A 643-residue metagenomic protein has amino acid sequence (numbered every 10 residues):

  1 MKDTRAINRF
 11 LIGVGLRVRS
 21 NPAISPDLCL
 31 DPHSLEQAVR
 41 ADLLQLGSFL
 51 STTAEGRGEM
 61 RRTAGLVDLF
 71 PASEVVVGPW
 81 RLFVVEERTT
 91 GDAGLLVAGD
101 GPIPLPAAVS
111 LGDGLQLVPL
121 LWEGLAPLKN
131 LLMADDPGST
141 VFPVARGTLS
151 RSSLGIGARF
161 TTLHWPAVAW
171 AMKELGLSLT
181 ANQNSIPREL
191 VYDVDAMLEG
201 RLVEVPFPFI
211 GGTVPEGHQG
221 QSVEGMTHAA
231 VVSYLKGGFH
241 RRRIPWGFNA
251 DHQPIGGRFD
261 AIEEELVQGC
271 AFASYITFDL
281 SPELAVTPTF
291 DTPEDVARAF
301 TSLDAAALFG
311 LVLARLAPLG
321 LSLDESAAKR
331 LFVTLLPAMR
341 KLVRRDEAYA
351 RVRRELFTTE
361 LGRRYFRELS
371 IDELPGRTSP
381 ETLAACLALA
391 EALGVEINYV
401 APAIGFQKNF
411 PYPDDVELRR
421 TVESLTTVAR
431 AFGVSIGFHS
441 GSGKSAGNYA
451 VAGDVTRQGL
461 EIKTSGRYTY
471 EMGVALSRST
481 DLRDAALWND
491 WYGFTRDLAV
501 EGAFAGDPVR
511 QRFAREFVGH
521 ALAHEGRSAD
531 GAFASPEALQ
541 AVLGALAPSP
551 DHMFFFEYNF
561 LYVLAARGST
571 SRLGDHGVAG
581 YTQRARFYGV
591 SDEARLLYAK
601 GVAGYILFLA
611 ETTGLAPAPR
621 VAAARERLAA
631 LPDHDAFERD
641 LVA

Functional and structural regions predicted by a protein language model:
K2-S233, H240-R241, P245, R258-P282 (+4 more regions): Active-site capping/gating regions of soluble enzymes
G217-V232, W246, H252-A261, A305-L321 (+1 more regions): Active-site beta->alpha loop and helix N-cap motifs at the rims of alpha/beta catalytic domains
D251, L369, H439: Conserved, mostly hydrophobic/aromatic
D279-S322: Flexible glycine-/small-residue-enriched beta->alpha junction loops that bind anionic phosphate/pyrophosphate groups
L361-R367: Short, conserved phosphate-binding/catalytic loop or strand-edge motifs used in phosphoryl-/nucleotidyl-transfer
